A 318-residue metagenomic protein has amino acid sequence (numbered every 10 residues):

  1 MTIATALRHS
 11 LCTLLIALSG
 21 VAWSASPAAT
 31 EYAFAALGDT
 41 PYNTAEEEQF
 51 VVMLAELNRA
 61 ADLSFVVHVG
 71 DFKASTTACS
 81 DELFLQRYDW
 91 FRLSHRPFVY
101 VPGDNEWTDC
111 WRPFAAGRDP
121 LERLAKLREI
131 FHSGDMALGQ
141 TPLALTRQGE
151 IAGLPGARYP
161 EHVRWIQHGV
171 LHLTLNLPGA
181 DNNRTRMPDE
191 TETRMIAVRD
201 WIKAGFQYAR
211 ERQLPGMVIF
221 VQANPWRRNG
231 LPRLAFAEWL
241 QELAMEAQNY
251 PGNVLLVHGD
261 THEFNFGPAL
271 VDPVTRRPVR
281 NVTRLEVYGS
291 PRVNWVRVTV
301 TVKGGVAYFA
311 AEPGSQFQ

Functional and structural regions predicted by a protein language model:
M1-A6: N-terminal secretory signal peptides that target proteins for export/translocation
S10-A22: Bacterial N-terminal signal peptides
A25-L83, L214: N-terminal active-site segment of His-dependent metallophosphoesterases
T30, E46-L54, V69, S80-R87 (+4 more regions): Stable alpha-helical elements in mature extracytoplasmic
T30, N58-F65, I166, L171-L173 (+1 more regions): His/acidic metal-ligating clusters that form di-metal
A36-G38, F65-D71, P97-G103, I219-V221 (+2 more regions): Active-site neighborhood of phospho(di)ester-bond hydrolases with catalytic His/Asp-centered motifs
A78, L83-A197, P268-V302: Extended active-site neighborhood of metal-dependent phosphoesterases/phosphodiesterases
V296-Q318: A short C-terminal boundary segment appended to hydrolase-like catalytic domains
